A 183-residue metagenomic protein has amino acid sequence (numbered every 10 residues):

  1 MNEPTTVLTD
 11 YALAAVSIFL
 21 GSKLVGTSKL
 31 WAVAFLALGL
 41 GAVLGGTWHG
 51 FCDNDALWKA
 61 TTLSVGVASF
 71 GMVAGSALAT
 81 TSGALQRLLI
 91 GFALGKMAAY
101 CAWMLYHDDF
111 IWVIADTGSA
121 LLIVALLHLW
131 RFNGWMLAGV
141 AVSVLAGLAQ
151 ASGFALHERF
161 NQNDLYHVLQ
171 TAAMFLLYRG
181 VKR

Functional and structural regions predicted by a protein language model:
M1-G39, G45-T61, G66-R183: Polytopic alpha-helical membrane-helix bundles and their juxtamembrane interface segments in multi-pass membrane
